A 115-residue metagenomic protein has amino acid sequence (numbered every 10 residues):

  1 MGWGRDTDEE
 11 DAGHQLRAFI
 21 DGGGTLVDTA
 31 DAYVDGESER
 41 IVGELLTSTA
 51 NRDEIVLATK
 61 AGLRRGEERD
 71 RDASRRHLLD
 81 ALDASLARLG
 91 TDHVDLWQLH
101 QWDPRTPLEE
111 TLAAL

Functional and structural regions predicted by a protein language model:
M1, A30-A32, K60-R64, L99-W102: Active-site beta-loop-alpha junctions enriched in small/polar residues
M1-I55: N-terminal binding-site loop/beta-alpha segment at the start of enzyme catalytic domains that lines or forms
T25-L26, E54-K60, H93-L96: Structural preference for beta-strand elements that scaffold enzyme active sites
E39, K60, E109-E110: Acidic-residue sensor for enzyme active/binding pockets
T49-A73: Structural motif corresponding to the early beta-alpha repeats
G66-L115: Glycine/proline-rich, positively charged, aromatic-decorated active-site loop/lid region on the catalytic face
